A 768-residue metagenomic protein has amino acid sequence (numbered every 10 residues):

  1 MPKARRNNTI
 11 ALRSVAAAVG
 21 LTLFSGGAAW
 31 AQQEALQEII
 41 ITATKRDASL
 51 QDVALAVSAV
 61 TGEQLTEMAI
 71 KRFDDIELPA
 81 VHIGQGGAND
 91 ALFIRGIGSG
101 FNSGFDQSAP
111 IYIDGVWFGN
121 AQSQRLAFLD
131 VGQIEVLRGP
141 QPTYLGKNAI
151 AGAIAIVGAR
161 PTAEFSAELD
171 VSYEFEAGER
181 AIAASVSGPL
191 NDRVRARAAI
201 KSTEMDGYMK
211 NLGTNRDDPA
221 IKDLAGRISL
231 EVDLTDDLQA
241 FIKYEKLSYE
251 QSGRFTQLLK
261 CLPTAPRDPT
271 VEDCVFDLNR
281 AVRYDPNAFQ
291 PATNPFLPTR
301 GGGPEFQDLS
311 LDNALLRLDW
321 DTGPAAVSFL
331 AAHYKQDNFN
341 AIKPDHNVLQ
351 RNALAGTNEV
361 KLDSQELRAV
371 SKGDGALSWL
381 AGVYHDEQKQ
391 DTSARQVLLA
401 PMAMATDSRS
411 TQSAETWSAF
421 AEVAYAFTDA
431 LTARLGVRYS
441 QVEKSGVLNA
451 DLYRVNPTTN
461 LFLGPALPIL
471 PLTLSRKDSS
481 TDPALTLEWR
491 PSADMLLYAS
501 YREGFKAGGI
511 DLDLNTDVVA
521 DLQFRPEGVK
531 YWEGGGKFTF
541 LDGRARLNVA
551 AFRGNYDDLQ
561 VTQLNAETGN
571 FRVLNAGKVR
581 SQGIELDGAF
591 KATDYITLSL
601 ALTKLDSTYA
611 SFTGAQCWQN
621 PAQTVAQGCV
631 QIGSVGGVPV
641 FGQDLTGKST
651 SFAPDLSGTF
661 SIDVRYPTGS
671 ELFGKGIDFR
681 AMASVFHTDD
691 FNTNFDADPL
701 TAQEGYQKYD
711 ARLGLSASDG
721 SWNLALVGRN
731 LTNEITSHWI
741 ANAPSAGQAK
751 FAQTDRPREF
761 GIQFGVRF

Functional and structural regions predicted by a protein language model:
A4, L598, G676, S684-F695 (+1 more regions): C-terminal beta-signal and adjacent terminal beta-strands/loops of Gram-negative outer-membrane beta-barrel proteins
Q32-E34, G104-F105, P161-S166, L190-V194 (+9 more regions): Short loop/turn motifs that connect adjacent beta-strands in outer-membrane beta-barrel proteins
A35-E164, G534: Acidic, small-polar-rich N-terminal luminal/periplasmic segments of exported/outer-membrane proteins
Q107-S108, N120, L129-R138, P142-N211 (+6 more regions): Outer-membrane beta-barrel translocator/receptor signature
A155, A163-E164, S172, A184-Y284 (+6 more regions): Periplasmic-side early beta-strands and strand-to-turn transitions of outer-membrane beta-barrels
E231-T235, A369-K372, S378, Y384-D386 (+1 more regions): Structural signature of Gram-negative outer-membrane beta-barrels, strongest in the C-terminal barrel of TonB-dependent
L315-I342, R490, L496-K506, Q523-T597 (+1 more regions): Membrane-embedded beta-barrel scaffold of Gram-negative outer-membrane proteins
W379, R553-N555, L574-T693, G765-R767: Gram-negative outer-membrane beta-barrel transporters
